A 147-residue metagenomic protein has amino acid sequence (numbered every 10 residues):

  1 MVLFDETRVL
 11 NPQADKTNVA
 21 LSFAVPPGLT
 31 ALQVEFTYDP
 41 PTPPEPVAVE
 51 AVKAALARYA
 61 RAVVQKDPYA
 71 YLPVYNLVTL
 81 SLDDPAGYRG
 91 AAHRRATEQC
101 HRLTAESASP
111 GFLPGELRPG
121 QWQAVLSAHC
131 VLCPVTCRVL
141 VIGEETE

Functional and structural regions predicted by a protein language model:
M1-E147: Acidic, Ser/Thr/Pro
